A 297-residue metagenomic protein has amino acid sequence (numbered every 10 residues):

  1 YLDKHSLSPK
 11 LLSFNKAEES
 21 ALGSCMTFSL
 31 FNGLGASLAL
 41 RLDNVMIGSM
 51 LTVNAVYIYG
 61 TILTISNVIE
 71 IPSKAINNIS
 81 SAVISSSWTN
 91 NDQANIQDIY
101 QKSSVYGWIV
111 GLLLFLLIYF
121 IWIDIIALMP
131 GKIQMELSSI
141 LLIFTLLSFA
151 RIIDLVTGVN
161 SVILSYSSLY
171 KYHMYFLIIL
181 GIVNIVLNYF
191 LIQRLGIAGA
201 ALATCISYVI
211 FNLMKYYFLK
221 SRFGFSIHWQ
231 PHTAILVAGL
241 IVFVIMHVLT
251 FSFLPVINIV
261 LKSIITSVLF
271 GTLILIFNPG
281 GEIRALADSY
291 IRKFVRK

Functional and structural regions predicted by a protein language model:
Y1, K171-I197, S207-F218, A234-F251 (+1 more regions): Alpha-helical transmembrane segments of multi-pass membrane transporters and transport-associated inner-membrane enzymes
Y1-L40, V83, N90-D98, R222-L236 (+1 more regions): Interhelical loop/hinge segments that connect adjacent transmembrane helices in multipass membrane
E18-S29, I47-N67, N95, E136-L141: Interfacial/gating helices of multi-pass transporter permease domains
T27-F28, D43-I47, Y57-N77, K102-I109 (+1 more regions): Alpha-helical transmembrane segments of polytopic membrane transporters and translocases
I62, S66-S104, N160-Y166: Helix-loop junctions and terminal segments of transmembrane helices in multi-pass membrane transport/translocation
I118-R151: Interfacial segments at transmembrane-helix termini and the short loops linking adjacent helices
T145-I179, S221: Membrane-interface junctions at transmembrane-helix termini in multi-pass inner-membrane proteins
H247-K297: Membrane-proximal transmembrane or re-entrant/amphipathic helices at the cytosolic face
